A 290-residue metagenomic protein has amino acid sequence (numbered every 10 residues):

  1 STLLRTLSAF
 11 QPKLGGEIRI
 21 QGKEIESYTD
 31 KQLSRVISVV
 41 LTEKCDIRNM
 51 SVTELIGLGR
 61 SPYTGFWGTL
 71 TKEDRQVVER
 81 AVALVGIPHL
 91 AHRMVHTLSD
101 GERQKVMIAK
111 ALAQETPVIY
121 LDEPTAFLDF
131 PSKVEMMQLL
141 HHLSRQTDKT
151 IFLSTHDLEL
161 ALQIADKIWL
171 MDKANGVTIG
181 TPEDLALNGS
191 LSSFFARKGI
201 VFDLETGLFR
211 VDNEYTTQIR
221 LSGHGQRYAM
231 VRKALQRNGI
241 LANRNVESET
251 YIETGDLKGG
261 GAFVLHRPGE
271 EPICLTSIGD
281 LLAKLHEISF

Functional and structural regions predicted by a protein language model:
S8: Helix-to-loop junction immediately C-terminal to a conserved catalytic motif
G16-E24, L33: Conserved ABC transporter NBD signature motif
G57, K72-L90: Conserved ABC ATPase "signature" region
T69, M94-L98, E102: Conserved ABC ATPase signature
I119-D122: Catalytic Walker B motif of ABC-type/P-loop ATPase nucleotide-binding domains
V134-Q146: Helical segment within the ABC ATPase nucleotide-binding domain
T155-H156: H-loop/switch region of ABC-family ATPase nucleotide-binding domains
